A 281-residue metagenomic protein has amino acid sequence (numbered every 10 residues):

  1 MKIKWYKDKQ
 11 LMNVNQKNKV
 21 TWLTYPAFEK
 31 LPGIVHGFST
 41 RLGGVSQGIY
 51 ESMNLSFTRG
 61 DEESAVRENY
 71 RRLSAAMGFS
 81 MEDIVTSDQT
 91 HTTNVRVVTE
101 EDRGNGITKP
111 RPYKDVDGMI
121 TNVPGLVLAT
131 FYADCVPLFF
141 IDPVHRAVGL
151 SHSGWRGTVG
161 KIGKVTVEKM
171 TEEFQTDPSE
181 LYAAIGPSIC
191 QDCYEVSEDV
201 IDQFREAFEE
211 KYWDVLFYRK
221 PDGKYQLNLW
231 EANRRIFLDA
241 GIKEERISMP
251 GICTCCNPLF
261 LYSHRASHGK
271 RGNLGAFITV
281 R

Functional and structural regions predicted by a protein language model:
M1-R281: Active-site microenvironment for binding and transforming phosphate-containing groups
